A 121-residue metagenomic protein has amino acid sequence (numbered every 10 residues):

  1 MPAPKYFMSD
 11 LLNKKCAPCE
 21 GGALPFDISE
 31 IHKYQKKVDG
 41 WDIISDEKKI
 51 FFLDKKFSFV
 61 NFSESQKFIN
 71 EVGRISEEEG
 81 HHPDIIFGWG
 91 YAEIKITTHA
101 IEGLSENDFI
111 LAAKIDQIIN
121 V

Functional and structural regions predicted by a protein language model:
P2-S63, K67-V121: Long, contiguous binding/interaction regions
